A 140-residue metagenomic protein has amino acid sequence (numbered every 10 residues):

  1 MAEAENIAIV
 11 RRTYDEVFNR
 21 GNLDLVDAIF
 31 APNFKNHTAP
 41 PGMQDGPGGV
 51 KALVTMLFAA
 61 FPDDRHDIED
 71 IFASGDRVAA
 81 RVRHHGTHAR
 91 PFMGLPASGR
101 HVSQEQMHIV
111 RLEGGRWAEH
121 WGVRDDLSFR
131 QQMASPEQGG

Functional and structural regions predicted by a protein language model:
M1-G140: C-terminal and inter-domain tail/linker signature
